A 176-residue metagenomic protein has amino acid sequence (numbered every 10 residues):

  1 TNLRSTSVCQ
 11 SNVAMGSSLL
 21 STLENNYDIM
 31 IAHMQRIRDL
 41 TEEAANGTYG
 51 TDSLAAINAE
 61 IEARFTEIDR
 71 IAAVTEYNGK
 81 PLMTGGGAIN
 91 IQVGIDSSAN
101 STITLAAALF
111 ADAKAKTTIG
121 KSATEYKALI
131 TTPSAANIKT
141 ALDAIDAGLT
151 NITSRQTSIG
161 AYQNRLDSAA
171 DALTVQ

Functional and structural regions predicted by a protein language model:
R4, V8-V175: Amphipathic alpha-helical coiled-coil/heptad-repeat segments
